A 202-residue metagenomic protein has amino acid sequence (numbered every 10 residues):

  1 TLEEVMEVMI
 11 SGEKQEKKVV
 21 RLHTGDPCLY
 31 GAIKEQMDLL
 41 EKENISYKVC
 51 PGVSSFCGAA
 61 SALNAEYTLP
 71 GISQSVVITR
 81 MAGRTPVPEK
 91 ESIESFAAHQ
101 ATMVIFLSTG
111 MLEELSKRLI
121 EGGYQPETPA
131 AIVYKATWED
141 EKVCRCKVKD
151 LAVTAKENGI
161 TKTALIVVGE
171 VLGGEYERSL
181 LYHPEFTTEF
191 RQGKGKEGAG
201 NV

Functional and structural regions predicted by a protein language model:
T1-C50: Class I S-adenosyl-L-methionine
E4, Q15-V19, A32, D38 (+3 more regions): A contiguous loop/helix-start segment that scaffolds small-molecule binding in enzyme catalytic cores
V20-T24, Y47-G52, C57, L69 (+3 more regions): General beta-strand structural signal in soluble alpha/beta enzymes
H23-T24, E43, T79-R80, T102-M103: Short, contiguous strand/loop micro-motifs
D26-Y30, V53-S55, G110-L112: Gly/Ser/Thr-rich loops at beta-strand to alpha-helix junctions that form or flank small-molecule/cofactor-binding
M37, E66-P70, T85: Proline/glycine-rich low-complexity loops and linkers
L39-A59, P70-T79: Short, acidic/small-residue loops that bind anionic groups at enzyme active sites
S61-T68, K90: Active-site-proximal loop->helix
